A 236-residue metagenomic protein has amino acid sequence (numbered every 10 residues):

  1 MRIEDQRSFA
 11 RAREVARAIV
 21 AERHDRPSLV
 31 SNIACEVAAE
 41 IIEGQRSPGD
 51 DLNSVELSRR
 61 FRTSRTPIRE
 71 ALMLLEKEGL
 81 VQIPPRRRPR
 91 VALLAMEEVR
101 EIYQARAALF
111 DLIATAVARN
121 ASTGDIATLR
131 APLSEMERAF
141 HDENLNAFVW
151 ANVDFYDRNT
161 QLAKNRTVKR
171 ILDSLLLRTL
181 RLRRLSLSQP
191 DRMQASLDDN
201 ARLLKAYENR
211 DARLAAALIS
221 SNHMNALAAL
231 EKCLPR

Functional and structural regions predicted by a protein language model:
M1-R119, L227-R236: Short linear motifs at protein or domain termini
R2, R60, D191-R236: C-terminal regulatory/effector modules of DNA-binding transcriptional regulators
A21-E22, L94-R100, A114-S122, A139-E143 (+2 more regions): A ubiquitous short alpha-helical element
S28, I126-A127, D191-Q194: Short helix-capping and inter-helix turn/linker motifs at the boundaries of alpha-helical repeat units
L52, R86, L109, T128-A131 (+1 more regions): Alpha-helix N-cap/N′ positions at the starts of helices
K77-Q82, L175-L177, D191-Q194: Mobile beta-alpha loop/short-helix "lid" or hinge segments that flank ligand
I102, T123-R184, D198-A206, L214-N225: Conserved amphipathic alpha-helical segments that form helical-bundle/coiled-coil interaction surfaces
